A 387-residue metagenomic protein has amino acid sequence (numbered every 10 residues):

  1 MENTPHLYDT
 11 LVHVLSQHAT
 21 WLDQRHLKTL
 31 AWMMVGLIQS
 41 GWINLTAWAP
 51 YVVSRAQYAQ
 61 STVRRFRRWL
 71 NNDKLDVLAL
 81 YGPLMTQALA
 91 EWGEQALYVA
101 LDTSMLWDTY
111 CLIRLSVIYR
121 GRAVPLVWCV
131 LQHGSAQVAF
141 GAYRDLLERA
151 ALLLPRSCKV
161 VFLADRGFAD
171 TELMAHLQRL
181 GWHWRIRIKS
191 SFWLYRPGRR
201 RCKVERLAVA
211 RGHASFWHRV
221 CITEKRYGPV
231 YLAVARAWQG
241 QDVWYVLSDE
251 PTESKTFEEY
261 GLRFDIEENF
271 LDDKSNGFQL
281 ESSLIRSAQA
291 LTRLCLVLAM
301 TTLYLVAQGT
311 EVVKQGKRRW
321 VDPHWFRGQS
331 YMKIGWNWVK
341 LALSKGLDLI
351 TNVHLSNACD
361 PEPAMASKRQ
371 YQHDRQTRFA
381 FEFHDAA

Functional and structural regions predicted by a protein language model:
M1-W42, L80-G82, E94-L97, D108-Y110 (+1 more regions): Single, function-defining residue in the core of a domain
A47-A56: DNA-recognition alpha helix
Y51, W69, N276: Short acidic/histidine-centered micro-motifs embedded in hydrophobic/aromatic stretches that mark compact functional
A59-N71: Major-groove recognition helix of helix-turn-helix-like DNA-binding domains
N72-D108: Long amphipathic N-terminal alpha/beta scaffold segment
